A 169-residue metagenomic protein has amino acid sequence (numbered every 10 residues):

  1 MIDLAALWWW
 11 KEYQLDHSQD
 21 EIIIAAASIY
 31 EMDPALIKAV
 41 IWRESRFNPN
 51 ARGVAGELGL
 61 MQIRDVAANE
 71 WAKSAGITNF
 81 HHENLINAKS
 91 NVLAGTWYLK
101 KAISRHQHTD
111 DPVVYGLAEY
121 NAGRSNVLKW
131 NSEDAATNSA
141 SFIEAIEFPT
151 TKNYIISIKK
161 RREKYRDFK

Functional and structural regions predicted by a protein language model:
M1-P49, A72, K89, Q107 (+2 more regions): Export/targeting segments at the very N-terminus of extracytoplasmic proteins
W9-Y13, I23-A27, P49-L58, I77-K89 (+3 more regions): Second-shell loop/turn segments in exported
W42, W97-S104: Short glycine/serine- and small hydrophobic-enriched flexible loop segments
W42-A67, G123, K160: Cell-wall polysaccharide-cleaving catalytic domain and substrate-binding groove, primarily in peptidoglycan/chitin
F47, A67-A75, V127-W130, D134 (+1 more regions): A short secondary-structure junction motif
A55-T78, A94-Y98, T137: Substrate-binding/active-site groove segments that recognize and process beta-1,4-linked N-acetyl-hexosamine
D110: Catalytic-center loop of serine/cysteine hydrolases
V114-K169: Catalytic and substrate-binding regions of cell-wall glycan-acting enzymes that process beta-1,4-linked
